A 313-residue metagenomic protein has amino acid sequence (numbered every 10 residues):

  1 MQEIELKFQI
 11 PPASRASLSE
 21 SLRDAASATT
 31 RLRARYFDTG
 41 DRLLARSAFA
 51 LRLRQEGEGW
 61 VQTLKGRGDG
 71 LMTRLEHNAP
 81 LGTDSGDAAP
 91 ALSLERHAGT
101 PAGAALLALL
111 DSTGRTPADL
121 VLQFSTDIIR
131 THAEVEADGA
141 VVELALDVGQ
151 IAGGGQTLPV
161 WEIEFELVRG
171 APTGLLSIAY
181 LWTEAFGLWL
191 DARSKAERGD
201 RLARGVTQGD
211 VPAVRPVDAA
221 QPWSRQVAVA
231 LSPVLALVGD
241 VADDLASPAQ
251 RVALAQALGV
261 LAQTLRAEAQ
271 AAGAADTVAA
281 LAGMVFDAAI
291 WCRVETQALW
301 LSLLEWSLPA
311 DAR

Functional and structural regions predicted by a protein language model:
M1-R313: Function-determining surface determinants
